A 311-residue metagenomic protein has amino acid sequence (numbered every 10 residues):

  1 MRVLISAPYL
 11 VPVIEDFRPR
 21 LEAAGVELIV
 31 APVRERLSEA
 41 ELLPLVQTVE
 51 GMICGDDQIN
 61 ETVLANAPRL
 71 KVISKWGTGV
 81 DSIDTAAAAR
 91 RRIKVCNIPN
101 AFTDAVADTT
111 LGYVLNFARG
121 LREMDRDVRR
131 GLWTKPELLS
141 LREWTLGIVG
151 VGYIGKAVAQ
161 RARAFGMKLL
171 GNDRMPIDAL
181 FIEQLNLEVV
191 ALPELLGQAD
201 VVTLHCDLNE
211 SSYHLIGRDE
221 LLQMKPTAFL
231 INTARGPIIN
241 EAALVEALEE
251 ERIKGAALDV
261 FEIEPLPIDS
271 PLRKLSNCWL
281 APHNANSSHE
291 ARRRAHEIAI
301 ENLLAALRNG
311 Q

Functional and structural regions predicted by a protein language model:
M1-V49, L170: N-terminal glycine-/charge-rich "phosphate-binding" loop or analogous flexible N-terminal tail
S6, G147-V149: Conserved N-terminal Rossmann-fold NAD(P)-binding element of oxidoreductases
P12, D16-F17, A89, C96-T109 (+1 more regions): C-terminal helix-to-coil terminal segments
P32, W76-G77, I93-D104, L192-P193 (+2 more regions): Short beta->alpha connector loops at strand-helix junctions that form conserved, small/polar/Pro-enriched
V49, A67, Q198-A199: An anion/phosphate-binding loop that grips the pyrophosphate of nucleotide cofactors and donors
E61-V63, P176-P271: Rossmann-like adenosine-cofactor binding region
R91-I93, P99-T145, Y153, A157-Q160 (+2 more regions): Phosphate-binding beta-alpha-beta segment of Rossmann-like dinucleotide-binding domains, i.e., the NAD(P)
